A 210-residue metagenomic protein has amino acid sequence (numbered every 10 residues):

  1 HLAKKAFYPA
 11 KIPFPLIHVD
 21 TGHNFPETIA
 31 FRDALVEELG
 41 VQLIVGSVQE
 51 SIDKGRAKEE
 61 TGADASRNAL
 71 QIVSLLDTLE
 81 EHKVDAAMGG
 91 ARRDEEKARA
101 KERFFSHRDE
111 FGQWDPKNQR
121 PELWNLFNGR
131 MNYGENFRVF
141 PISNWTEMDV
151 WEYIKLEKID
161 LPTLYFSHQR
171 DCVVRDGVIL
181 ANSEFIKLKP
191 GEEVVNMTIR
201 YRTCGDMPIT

Functional and structural regions predicted by a protein language model:
H1-T210: Nucleotide-activated chemistry modules centered on ATP-dependent adenylation/adenylyltransferase
